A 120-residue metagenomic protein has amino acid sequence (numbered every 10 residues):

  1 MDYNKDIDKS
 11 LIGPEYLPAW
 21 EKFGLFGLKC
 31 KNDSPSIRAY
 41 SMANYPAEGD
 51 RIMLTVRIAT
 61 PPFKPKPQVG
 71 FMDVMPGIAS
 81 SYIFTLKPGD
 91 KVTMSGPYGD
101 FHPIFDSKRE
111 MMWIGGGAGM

Functional and structural regions predicted by a protein language model:
M1-D90: Ferredoxin-reductase
R51, R109-E110: Conserved catalytic motifs of the protein kinase core domain
P62, D100, G119: Surface-exposed, flexible loop/turn segments at secondary-structure boundaries
P67, D106-S107, W113: Alpha-helix boundary/interfacial micro-motifs
K91, E110-M111: Beta-sheet entry/capping signal
S95-R109: A short, basic/flexible loop-to-alpha-helix module at the beginning of a structural domain
M111-M120: Active-site beta-strand/loop microenvironment that shapes enzyme catalytic pockets
